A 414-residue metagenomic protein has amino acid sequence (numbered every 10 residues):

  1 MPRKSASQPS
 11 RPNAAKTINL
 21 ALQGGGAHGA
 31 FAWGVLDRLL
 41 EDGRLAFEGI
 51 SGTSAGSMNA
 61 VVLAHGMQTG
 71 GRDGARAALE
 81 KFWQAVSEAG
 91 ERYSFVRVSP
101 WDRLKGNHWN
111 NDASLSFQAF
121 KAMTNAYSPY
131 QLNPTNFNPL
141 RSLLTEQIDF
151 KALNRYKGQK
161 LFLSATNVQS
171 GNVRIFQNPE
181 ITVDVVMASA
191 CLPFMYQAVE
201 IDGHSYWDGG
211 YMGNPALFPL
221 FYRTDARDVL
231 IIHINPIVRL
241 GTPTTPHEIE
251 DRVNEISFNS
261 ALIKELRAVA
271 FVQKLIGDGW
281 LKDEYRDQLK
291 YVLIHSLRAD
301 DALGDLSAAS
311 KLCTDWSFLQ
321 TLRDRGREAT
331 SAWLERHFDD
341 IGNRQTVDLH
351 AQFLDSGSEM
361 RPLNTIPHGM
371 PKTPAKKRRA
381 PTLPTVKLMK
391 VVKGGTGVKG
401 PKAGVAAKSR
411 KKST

Functional and structural regions predicted by a protein language model:
M1-N19, G158, V168: Small-residue-rich anion-binding loops in enzyme active sites
Q8, N13-A21, G26-L132, N138 (+5 more regions): Patatin-like phospholipase
A46-G49, G171, H204, V292: Short active-site oxyanion
S51, S164, L230-I232, L293-L297: Hydrophobic/aromatic beta-strand patches that form the interior of the parallel beta-sheet core in alpha/beta enzyme
A122-R227, I231-I232, V238-D251: Active-site gating loop/helix substructures
P139, L143-L144, K274-K390, K408-T414: C-terminal helical/tail subdomains of lipid-metabolizing enzymes
T244-F271: Acidic, Ser/Thr-rich peripheral helices and adjacent loops at domain boundaries
G394-A406: Small-residue-biased low-complexity repeat regions
